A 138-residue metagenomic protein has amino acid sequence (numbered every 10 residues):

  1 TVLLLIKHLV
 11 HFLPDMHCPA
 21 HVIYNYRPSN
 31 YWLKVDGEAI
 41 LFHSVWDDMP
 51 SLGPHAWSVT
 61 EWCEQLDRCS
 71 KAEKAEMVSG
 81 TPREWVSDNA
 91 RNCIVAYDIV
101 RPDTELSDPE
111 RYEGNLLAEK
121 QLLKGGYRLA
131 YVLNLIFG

Functional and structural regions predicted by a protein language model:
T1-F12, M16-G138: C-terminal accessory segments of proteins
